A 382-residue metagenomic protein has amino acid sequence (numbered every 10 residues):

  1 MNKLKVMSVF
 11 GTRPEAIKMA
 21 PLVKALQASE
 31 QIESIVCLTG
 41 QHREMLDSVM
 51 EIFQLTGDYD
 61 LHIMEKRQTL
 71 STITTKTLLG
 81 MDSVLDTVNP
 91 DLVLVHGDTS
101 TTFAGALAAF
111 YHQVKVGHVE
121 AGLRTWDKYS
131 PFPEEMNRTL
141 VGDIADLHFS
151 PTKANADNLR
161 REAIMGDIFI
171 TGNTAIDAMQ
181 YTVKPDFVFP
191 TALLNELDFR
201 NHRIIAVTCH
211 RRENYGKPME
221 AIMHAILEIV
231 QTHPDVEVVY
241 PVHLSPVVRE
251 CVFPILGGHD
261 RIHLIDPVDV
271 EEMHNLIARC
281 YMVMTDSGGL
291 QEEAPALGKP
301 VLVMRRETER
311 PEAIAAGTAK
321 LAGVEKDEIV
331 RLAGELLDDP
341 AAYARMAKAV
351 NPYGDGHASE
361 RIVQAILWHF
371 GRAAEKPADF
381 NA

Functional and structural regions predicted by a protein language model:
M1-Y240, S245-A382: Nucleotide-activated sugar donor-binding and catalytic core shared by glycosyltransferases and related lipid-linked
